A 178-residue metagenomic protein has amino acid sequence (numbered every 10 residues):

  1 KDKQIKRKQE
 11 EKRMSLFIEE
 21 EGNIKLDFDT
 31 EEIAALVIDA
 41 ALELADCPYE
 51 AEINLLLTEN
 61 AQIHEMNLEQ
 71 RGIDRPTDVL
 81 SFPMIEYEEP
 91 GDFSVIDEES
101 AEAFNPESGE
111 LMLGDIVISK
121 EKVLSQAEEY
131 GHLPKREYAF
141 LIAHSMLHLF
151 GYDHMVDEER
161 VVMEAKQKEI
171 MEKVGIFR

Functional and structural regions predicted by a protein language model:
K1-A139, L147-R178: An acidic/histidine-cluster motif and surrounding catalytic segment that typifies divalent-metal-assisted enzyme active
